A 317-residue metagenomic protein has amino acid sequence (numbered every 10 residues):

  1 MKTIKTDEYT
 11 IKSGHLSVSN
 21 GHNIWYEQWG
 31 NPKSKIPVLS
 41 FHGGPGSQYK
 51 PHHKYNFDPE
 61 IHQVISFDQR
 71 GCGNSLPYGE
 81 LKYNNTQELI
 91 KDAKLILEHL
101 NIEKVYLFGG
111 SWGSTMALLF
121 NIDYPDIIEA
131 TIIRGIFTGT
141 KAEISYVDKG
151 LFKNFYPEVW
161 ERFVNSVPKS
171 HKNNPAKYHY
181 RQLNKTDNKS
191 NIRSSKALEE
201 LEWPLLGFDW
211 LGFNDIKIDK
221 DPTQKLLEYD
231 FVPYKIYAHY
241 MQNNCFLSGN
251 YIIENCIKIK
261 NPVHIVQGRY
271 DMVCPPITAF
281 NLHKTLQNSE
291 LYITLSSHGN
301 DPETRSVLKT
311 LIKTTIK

Functional and structural regions predicted by a protein language model:
P45-N56: The serine-hydrolase catalytic nucleophile loop
P59-L76: Conserved alpha/beta-hydrolase
E88-V105: Conserved acidic catalytic loop of the alpha/beta-hydrolase fold
E103-A142: Conserved hydrolase catalytic core segment
I128-K177: A catalytic-pocket lid/entrance helix-loop region that shapes and gates access to the active site across common
I259, I265-Q267: Short beta-strand/loop motif that positions the catalytic acidic residue of the alpha/beta-hydrolase fold
M272-T278: Conserved alpha/beta-hydrolase "acid-adjacent" motif
S296-K309: Catalytic histidine-centered segment of alpha/beta-hydrolase-like enzymes
